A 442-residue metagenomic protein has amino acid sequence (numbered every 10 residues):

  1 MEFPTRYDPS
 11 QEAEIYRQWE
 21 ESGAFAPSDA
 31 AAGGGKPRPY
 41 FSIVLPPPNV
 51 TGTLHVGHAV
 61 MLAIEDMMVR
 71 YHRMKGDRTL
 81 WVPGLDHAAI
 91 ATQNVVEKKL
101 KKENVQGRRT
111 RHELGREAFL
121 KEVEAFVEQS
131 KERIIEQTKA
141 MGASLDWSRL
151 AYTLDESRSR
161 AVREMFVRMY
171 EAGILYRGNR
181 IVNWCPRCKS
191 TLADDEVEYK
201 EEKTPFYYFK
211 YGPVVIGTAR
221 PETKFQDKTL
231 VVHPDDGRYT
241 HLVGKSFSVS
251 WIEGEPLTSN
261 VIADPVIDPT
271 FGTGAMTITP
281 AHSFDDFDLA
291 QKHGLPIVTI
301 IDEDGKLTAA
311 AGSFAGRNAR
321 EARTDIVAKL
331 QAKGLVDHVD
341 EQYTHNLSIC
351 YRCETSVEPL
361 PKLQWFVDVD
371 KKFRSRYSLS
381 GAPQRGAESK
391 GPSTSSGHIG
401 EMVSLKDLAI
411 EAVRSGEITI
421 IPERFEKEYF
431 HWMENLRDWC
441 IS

Functional and structural regions predicted by a protein language model:
M1-V56, R73, T79, D337-H338 (+2 more regions): Non-catalytic terminal extensions that flank enzyme cores
R6-R17, A140, S144-L145, A151 (+4 more regions): NTP-handling and nucleic-acid-processing catalytic cores
A30-V96, V162, G217-T218, N260-L289 (+3 more regions): N-terminal catalytic cores of NTP/NDP-binding nucleotidyl/phosphoryl-transfer enzymes
A31-R38, Q106, F373-S404: Intrinsic disorder/low-complexity segments
A32-G34, R38-S42, M74, R78-K121 (+5 more regions): NTP-dependent nucleotidyl-transfer catalytic core
P46-P47, L80-Q93, L150-R158, R180-R187 (+1 more regions): Short, solvent-exposed turn/loop segments enriched in Gly/Ser/Thr/Pro and often Arg
C188, C353-E354: Short Cys/His-rich metal-coordination motifs, predominantly Zn2+-binding knuckles/fingers
N318-L347: Phosphate/diphosphate-binding loops
